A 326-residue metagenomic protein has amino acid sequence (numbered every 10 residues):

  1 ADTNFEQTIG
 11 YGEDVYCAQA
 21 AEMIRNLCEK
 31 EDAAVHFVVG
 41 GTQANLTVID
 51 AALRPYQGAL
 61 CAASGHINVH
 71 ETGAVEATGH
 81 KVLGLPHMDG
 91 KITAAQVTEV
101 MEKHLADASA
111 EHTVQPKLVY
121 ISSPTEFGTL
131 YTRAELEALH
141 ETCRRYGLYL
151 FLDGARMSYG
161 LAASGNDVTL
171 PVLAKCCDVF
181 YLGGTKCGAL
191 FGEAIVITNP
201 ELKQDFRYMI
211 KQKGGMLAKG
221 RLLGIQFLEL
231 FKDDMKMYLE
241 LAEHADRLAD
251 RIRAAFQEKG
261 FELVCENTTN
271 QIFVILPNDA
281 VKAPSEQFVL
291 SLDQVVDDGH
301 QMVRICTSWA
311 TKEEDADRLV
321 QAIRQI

Functional and structural regions predicted by a protein language model:
A1-G41, A63-N68, A74: Conserved N-terminal alpha-helix of the aminotransferase class I/II PLP-enzyme fold
A34-L53, L83-G90: Conserved core of the PLP fold type I
A51-V69, T98: Conserved PLP-anchoring active-site segment centered on the Schiff-base-forming lysine
P55-Y56, D250, A255-R324: Conserved C-terminal alpha-helix-loop-beta "cap" of PLP-dependent enzymes that closes/shapes the active-site mouth
G79-P124, Y131-A138: PLP-dependent aminotransferase-class I/II
M88, L130, D167-K259, V264-T269: Active-site C-terminal subdomain of aminotransferase-like
Y131-A163: Catalytic PLP-binding core of fold-type I/II PLP enzymes
